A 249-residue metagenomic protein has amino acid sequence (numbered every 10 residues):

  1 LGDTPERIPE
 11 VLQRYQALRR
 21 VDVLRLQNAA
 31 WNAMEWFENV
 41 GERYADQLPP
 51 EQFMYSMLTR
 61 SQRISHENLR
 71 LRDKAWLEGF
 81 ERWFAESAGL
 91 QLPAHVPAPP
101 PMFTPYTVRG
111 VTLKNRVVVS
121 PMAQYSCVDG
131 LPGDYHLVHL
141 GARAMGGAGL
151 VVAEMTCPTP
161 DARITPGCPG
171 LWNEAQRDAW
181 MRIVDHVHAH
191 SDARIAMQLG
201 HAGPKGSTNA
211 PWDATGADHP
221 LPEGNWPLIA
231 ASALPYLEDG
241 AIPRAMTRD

Functional and structural regions predicted by a protein language model:
G2-L90: C-terminal helical "tail/cap" subdomain of flavin- and related membrane-associated enzymes
P5, G133, G170, R177 (+1 more regions): Active-site oxyanion-binding pockets that recognize sulfate/phosphate
Q16, Q27, A144-M145, G240: Alpha-helix boundary recognition
L24, W36, W180, E223-W226: Tryptophan-centered motif/residue detector
E42, P169-L171, D213-G216: Short, hinge-like loop/turn segments at secondary-structure boundaries
E86-A202, T208-N209: N-terminal capping/small domains of soluble enzymes
G200-D249: Non-globular sequence segments
